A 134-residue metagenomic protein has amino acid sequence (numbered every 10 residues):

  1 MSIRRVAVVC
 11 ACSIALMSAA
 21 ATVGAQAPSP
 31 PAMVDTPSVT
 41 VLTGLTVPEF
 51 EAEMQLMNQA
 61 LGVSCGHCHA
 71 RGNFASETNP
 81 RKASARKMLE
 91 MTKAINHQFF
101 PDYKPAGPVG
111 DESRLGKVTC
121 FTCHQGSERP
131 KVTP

Functional and structural regions predicted by a protein language model:
M1-R4: N-terminal secretory signal peptides that target proteins for export/translocation
V9-A19: Bacterial N-terminal signal peptides
A21-P134: Sequence context surrounding c-type heme c attachment/ligation sites in exported
